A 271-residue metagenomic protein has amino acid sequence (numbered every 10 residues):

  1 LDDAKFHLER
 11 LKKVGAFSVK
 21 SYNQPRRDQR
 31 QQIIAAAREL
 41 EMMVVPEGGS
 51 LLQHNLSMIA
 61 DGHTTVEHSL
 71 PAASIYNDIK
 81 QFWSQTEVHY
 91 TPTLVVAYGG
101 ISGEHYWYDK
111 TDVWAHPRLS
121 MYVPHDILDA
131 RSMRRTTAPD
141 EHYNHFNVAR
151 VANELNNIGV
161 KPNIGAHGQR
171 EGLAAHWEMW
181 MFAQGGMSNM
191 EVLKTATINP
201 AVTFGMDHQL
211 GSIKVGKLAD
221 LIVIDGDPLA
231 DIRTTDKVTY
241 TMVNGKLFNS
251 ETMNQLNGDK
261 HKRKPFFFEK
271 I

Functional and structural regions predicted by a protein language model:
L1-R10, G49-L56: Short, acidic/polar
H7-P25, P71-G185, G258-K260, K264 (+1 more regions): Active-site neighborhoods of metal-dependent hydrolases
G15, A37, V66, Y90 (+7 more regions): Divalent metal-coordination and catalytic microenvironments
G15, R38-M42, I59-V66, Q85-H89 (+2 more regions): Glycine-enriched alpha-helix->loop->beta-strand junction motifs that scaffold or abut catalytic
A16-D61, V95-A97, H142-F146, Q169: Divalent metal-binding pocket/active-site signature
L173, S188-L193, T203-V238: Acidic, glycine-enriched loop/beta-strand segments at the rims of small-molecule binding/catalytic pockets
T241: Short aromatic-centered micro-motifs
